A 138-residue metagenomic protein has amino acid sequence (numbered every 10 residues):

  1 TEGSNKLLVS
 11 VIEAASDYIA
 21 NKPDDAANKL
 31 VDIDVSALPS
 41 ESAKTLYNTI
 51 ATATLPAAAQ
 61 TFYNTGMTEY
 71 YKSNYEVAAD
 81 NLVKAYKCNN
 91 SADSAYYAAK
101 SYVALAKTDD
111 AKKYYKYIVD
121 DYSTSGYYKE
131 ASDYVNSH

Functional and structural regions predicted by a protein language model:
T1-K6, D32-T49, A53, L82-D93 (+1 more regions): Short solvent-exposed coil/turn linkers within tandem alpha-helical repeat scaffolds
N5-I12, L46-T49, A57, N64 (+2 more regions): "A position-specific structural signal for the A-helix of alpha-solenoid helical repeats
A15-S16, M67, K100, S137: Residue-level recognition of tetratricopeptide repeat
P23-D24, S40, Y75, T108 (+1 more regions): TPR-repeat structural position
T52-K72: Eukaryotic tandem repeat interaction scaffolds
